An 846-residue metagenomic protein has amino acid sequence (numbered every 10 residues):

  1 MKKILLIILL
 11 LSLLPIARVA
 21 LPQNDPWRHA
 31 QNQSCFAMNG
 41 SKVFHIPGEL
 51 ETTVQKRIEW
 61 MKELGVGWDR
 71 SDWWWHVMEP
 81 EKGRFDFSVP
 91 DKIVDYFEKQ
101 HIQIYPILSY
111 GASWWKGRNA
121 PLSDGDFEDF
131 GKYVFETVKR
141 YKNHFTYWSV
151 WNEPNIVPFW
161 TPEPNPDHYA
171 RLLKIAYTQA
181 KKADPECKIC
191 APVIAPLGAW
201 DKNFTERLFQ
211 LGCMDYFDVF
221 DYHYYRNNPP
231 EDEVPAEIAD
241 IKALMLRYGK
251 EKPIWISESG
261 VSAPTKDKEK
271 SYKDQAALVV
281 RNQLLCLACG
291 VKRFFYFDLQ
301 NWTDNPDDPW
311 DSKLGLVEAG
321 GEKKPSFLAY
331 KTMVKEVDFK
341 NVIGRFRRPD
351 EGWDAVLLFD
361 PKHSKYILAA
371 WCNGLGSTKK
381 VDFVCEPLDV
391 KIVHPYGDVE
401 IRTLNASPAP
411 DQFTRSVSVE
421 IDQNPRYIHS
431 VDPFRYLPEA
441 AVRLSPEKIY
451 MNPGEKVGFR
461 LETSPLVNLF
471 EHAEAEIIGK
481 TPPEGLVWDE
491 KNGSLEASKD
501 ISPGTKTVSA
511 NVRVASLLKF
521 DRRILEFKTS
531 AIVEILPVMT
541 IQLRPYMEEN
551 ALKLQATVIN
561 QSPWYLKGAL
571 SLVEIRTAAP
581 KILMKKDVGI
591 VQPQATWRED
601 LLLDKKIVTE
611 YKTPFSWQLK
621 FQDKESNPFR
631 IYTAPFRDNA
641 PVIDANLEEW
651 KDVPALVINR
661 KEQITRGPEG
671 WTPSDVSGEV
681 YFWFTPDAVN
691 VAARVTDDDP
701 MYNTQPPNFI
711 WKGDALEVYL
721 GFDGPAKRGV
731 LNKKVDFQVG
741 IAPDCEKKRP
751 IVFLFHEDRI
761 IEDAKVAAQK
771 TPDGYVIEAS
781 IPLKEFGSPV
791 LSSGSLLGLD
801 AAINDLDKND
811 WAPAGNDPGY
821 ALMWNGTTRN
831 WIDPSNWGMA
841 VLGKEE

Functional and structural regions predicted by a protein language model:
L21-G67, P80-E81, D95, K99-H101 (+1 more regions): N-terminal carbohydrate-binding accessory modules
M61-Y216, Y224-N227: Substrate-binding cleft and catalytic face of glycoside hydrolase catalytic domains, especially the flexible beta-alpha
P166-Q283, C289-V291: Noncatalytic carbohydrate-binding groove/subsite architecture in carbohydrate-active enzymes
T265-K331, G344-W353: Aromatic/acidic polysaccharide-binding cleft in carbohydrate-active enzymes
R348-L388: Carbohydrate-binding surface patches
R402-A441: C-terminal beta-strand-rich structural cap/linker in extracellular carbohydrate-active enzymes
E484-P503, T577-V608: Intrinsically disordered, low-complexity Pro/Gly/Ser/Thr-rich segments with frequent PxxP/GP/PP motifs and embedded
L543-K553, T557-I559, A595-E846: Structural preference for beta-rich elements and adjacent junctions enriched in aromatics
